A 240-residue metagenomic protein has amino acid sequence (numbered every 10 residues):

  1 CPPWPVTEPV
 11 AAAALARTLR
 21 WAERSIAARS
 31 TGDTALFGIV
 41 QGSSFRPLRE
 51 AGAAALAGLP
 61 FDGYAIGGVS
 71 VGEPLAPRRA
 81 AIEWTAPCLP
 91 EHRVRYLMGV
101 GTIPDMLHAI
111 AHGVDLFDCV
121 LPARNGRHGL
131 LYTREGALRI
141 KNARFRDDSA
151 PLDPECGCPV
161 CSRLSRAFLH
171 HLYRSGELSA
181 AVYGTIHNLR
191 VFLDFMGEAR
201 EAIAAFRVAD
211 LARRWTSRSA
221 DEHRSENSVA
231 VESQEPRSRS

Functional and structural regions predicted by a protein language model:
C1-T31, A143-R146, R237-R239: Non-catalytic, usually N-terminal nucleic-acid engagement modules in DNA/RNA processing proteins
P2-W4, D153-S240: C-terminal extensions of enzymes
P3-E8, G63-S70, L178-A181: Glycine- and acidic
W4-V6, P74, R127, A220: Short secondary-structure boundary/hinge segments and terminal tails
V10, A14-R17, L48, P77 (+2 more regions): Alpha-helical initiation/capping and key positions within long helical/coiled-coil segments
A14, T18-W21, S25, G52 (+4 more regions): Alpha-helical packing segments of well-folded alpha/beta enzyme cores
A16, A28-F37, Q41-L152: Glycine-rich phosphate/ribose-binding loops and adjacent secondary-structure elements that form binding surfaces
A22, I26-R29, P60, L89 (+2 more regions): Structural signal for hydrophobic packing residues in well-ordered secondary-structure cores of soluble enzyme domains
